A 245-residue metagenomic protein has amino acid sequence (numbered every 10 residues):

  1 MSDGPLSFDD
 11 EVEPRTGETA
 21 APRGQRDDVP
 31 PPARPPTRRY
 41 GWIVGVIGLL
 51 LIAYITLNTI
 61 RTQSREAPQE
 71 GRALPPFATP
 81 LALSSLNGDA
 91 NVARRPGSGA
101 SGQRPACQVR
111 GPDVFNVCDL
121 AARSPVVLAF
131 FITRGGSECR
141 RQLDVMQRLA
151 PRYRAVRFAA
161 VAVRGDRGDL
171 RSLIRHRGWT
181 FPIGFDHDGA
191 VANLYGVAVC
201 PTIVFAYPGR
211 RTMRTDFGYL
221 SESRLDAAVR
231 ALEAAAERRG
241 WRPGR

Functional and structural regions predicted by a protein language model:
M1-D28: N-terminal intrinsically disordered, acidic low-complexity segments at the extreme N-terminus
D28-G41: Short, Lys/Arg-rich cytosolic juxtamembrane segment immediately N-terminal
R39-N58: Hydrophobic membrane-insertion alpha-helices, especially the h-region of bacterial N-terminal signal peptides
T59-P76: Ser/Thr/Pro/Gly-rich low-complexity linker/stalk segments immediately outside membranes or between
Q69, A82, P208: Short, ordered coil/turn segments that flank beta-strands lining enzyme active or ligand-binding pockets
T79-V126: A short beta-strand-turn-helix
R123, S172-T180, H187-G240: Thiol/disulfide oxidoreductase modules built on the thioredoxin-like
S124-R177, H187-N193, A227, R242-R245: Structural microenvironment flanking redox-active thiols in thiol-disulfide oxidoreductases
